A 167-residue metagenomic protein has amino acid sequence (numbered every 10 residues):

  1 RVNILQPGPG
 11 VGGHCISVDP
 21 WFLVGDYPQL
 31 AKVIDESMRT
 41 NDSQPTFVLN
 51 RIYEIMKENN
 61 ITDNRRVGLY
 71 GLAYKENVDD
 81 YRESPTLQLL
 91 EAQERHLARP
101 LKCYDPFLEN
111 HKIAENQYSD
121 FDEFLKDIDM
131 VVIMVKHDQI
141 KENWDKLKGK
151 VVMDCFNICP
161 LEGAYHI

Functional and structural regions predicted by a protein language model:
R1-I167: Structural/interface elements that position substrates and couple domains in central-metabolism enzymes
